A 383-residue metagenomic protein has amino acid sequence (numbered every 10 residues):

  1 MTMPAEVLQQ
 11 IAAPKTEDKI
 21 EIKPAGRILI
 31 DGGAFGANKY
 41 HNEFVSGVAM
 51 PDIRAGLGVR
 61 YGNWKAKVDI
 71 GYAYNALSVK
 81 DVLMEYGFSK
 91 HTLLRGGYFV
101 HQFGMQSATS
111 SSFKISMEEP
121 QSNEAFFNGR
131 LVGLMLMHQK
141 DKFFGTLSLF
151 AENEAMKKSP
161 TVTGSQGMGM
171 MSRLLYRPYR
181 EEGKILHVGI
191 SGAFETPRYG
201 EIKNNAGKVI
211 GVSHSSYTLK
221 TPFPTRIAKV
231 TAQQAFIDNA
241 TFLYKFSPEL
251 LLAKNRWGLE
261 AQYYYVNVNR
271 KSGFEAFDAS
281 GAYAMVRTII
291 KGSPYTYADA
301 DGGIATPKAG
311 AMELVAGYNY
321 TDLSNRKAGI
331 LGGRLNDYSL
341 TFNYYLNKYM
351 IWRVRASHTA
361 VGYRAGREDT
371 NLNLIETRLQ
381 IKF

Functional and structural regions predicted by a protein language model:
M1-A12: Short coil-to-helix leader/linker segments, especially the first N-terminal amphipathic alpha-helix with its helix
E6, G58-R60, F383: Intrinsically disordered, low-complexity segments used for protein-protein interactions
I11-R198, T288-I290, A298-T306, E313 (+1 more regions): Outer membrane beta-barrel
H41-N42, N205-F383: Outer-membrane beta-barrel pore domains
